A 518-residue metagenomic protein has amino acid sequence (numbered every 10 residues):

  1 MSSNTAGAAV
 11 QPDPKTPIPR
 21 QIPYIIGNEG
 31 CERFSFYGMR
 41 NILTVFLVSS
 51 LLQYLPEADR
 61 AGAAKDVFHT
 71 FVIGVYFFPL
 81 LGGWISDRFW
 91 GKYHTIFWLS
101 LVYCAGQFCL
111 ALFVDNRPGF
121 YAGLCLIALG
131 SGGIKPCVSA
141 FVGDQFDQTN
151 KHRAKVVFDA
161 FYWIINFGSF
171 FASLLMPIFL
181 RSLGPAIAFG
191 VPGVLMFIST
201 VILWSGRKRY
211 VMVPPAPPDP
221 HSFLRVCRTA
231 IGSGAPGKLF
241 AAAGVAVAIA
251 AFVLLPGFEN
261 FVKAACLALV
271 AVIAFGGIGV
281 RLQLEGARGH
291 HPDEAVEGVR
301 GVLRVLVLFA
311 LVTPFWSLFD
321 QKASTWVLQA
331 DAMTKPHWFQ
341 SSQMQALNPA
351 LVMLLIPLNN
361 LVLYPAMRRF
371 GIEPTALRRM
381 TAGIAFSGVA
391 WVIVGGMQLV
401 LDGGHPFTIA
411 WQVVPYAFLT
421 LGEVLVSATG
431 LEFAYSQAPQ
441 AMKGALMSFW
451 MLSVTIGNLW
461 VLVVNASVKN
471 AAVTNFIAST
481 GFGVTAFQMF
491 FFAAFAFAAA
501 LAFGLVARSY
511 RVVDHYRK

Functional and structural regions predicted by a protein language model:
M1-Y24, Q148-T149, K155, P177-Q343 (+7 more regions): Intracellular loop-helix junctions on the cytosolic face of multi-pass helical membrane proteins
R40-N41, F46, L80-W84, N166-S182 (+2 more regions): A gly/Pro-rich, aromatic-decorated transmembrane alpha-helix motif that marks the paired, flexible gating helices
N41-K65, S324-M344: Short amphipathic helix-loop junctions that connect adjacent transmembrane helices in Major Facilitator Superfamily/SLC
K65-D87, F167-F171, A346-L363, I456-L459: Central cavity-lining transmembrane alpha-helices of secondary-active solute carriers, predominantly the Major
F78-V102, Q107-F108, L112: Conserved MFS/SLC helix-loop-helix module at the cytosolic interface between two early adjacent transmembrane helices
R88-L101, R153, P365-A385: Cytoplasmic membrane-interface "Motif A"-like loop-to-helix N-cap segments of 12-TM Major Facilitator Superfamily
L99-F120, M380, I384-G404: C-terminal ends and interior cores of transmembrane alpha-helices in multi-pass membrane transporters/permeases
G133-T149, A323, Y416, E423-A438: Intracellular juxtamembrane helix-capping segments at the cytosolic ends of symmetry-related transmembrane helices
